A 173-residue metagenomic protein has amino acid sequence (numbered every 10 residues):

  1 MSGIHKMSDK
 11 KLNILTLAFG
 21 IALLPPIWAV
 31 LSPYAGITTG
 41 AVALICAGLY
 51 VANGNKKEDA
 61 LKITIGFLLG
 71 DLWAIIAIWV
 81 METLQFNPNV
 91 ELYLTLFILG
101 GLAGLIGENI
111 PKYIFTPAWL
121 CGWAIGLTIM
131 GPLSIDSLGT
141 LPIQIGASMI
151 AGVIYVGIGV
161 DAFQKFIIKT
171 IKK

Functional and structural regions predicted by a protein language model:
S2-N55, G139-P142, G146, V153-K173: Alpha-helical transmembrane segments and their membrane-interface boundaries that form or gate the permeation pathway
I21-P33, F67, D71-W79, L96-E108 (+3 more regions): Transmembrane alpha-helical segments of multi-pass membrane transport proteins and ion-pumping complexes
A22, I37-G54, F97-A103, G107-D136: Pore- and pathway-forming membrane helices of multi-pass small-molecule/ion transporters and channels
A29-A43, M81-F97: Structural signature of hydrophobic alpha-helical transmembrane segments
L31-Y34, K56-K57, M81-N87, I106-Y113 (+1 more regions): Membrane-interface helix caps and helix-loop-helix hairpins in membrane proteins
A41-I78: Alpha-helical membrane segments and adjacent membrane-interface helices in multi-pass membrane proteins
A60-L69, V90-Y93, Y113-G122: Cytoplasmic-side transmembrane-helix entry/capping segments in multi-pass membrane proteins
I75-Q85, T128-P142: Hydrophobic alpha-helical transmembrane segments in multi-pass integral membrane proteins
